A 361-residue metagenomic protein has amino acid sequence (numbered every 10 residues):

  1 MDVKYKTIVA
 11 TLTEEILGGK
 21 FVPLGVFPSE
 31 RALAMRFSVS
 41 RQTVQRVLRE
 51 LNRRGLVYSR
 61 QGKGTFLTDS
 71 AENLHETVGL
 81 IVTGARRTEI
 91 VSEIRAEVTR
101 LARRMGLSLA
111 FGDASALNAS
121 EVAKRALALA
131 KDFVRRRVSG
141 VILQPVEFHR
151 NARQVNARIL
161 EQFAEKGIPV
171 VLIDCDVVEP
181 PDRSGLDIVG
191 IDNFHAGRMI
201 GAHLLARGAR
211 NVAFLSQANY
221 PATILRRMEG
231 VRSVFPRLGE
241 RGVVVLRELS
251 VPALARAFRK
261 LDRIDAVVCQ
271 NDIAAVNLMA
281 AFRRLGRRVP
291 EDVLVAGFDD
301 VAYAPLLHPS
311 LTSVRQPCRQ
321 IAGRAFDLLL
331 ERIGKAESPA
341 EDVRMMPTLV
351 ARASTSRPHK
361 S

Functional and structural regions predicted by a protein language model:
A10-E14, V22, A32, R49 (+3 more regions): Alpha-helical recognition/docking segments in bacterial nutrient-uptake and carbohydrate-utilization systems
T11, E15, G185-L186, G239 (+1 more regions): Flexible loop/turn connectors
P23-L24, N211-V212, R241-G242, R288-L294: Short acidic capping loops at alpha-helix termini that bridge into adjacent secondary structure
G25-S59: N-terminal helix-turn-helix
E89-L107, A196-M199, A222-E240, N277-A281 (+1 more regions): Short, solvent-exposed amphipathic alpha-helices that sit in or adjacent to ligand/effector-binding or catalytic
R103-S120, F214, V231-P252: Short beta-strand elements in bilobed, periplasmic/extracellular small-molecule ligand-binding domains
D176-E179, R183-F214, L249-R256, A275 (+1 more regions): Hydrophobic alpha-helical segments within soluble ligand-binding/sensing domains
R198-L238, E341-T355: An alpha-beta-alpha
